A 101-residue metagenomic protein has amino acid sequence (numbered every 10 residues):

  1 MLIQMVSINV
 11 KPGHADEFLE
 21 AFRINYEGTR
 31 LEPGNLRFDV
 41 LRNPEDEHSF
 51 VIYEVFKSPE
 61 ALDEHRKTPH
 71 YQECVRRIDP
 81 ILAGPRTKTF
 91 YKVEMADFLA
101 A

Functional and structural regions predicted by a protein language model:
L2-L36: N-terminal first-folded block
L2-N9, D39-R66: Short, well-ordered beta-strand segments in beta-rich or mixed alpha/beta enzyme and ligand-binding folds
I3-S7, P69, E94-A101: Short flexible/disordered coil segments
G13, I24, E45-E47, P69 (+2 more regions): Short alpha-helical
L19, R23, E27, V51 (+2 more regions): Compositionally biased, low-structure terminal segments
I24-L36, V55-T89: An amphipathic, aromatic/His-enriched active-site/gating alpha helix that lines ligand/cofactor pockets
V40-H48, R76-A101: Glycine-rich beta-strand-turn "strand-cap" elements at beta-sheet edges
